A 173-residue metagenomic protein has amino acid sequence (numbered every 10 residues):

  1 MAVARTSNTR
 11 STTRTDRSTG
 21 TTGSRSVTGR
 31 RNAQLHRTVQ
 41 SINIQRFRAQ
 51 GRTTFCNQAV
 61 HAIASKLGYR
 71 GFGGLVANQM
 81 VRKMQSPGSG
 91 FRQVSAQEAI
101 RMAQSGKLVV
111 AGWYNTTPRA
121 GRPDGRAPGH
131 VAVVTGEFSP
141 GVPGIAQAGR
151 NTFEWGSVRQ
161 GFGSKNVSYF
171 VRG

Functional and structural regions predicted by a protein language model:
M1-S7: Short, compositionally biased, intrinsically disordered N-terminal export/targeting signals, typified by the non-Sec
R10, R14-N78, Y114-T117, R126: N-terminal capping segments
Q45, L67, S89, G112 (+3 more regions): Intrinsically disordered, low-complexity segments enriched in small/polar residues
R70, R92, N115, G163 (+1 more regions): Compositionally biased, intrinsically disordered low-complexity regions enriched in proline and serine
G73-F153: ...with weaker cross-activation on analogous glycine-rich loops/strands in unrelated enzymes
P143, Q147-G173: Glycine-rich, aromatic-bearing surface loops/beta-hairpins
